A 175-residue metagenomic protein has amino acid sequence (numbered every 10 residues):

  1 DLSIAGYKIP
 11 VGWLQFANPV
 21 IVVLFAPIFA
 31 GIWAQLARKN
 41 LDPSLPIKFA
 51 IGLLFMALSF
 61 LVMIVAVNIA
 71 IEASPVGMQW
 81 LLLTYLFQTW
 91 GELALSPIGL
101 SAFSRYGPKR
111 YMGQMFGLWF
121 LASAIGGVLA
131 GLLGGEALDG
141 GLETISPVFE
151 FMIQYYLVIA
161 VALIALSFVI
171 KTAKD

Functional and structural regions predicted by a protein language model:
L2-I4, W13-S104, P108-F168: Membrane-embedded alpha-helical bundles of multi-pass transporters/translocases, especially carrier/permease families
T172-D175: Intrinsic disorder in cytosolic terminal tails and internal cytosolic loops of multi-pass membrane transporters
